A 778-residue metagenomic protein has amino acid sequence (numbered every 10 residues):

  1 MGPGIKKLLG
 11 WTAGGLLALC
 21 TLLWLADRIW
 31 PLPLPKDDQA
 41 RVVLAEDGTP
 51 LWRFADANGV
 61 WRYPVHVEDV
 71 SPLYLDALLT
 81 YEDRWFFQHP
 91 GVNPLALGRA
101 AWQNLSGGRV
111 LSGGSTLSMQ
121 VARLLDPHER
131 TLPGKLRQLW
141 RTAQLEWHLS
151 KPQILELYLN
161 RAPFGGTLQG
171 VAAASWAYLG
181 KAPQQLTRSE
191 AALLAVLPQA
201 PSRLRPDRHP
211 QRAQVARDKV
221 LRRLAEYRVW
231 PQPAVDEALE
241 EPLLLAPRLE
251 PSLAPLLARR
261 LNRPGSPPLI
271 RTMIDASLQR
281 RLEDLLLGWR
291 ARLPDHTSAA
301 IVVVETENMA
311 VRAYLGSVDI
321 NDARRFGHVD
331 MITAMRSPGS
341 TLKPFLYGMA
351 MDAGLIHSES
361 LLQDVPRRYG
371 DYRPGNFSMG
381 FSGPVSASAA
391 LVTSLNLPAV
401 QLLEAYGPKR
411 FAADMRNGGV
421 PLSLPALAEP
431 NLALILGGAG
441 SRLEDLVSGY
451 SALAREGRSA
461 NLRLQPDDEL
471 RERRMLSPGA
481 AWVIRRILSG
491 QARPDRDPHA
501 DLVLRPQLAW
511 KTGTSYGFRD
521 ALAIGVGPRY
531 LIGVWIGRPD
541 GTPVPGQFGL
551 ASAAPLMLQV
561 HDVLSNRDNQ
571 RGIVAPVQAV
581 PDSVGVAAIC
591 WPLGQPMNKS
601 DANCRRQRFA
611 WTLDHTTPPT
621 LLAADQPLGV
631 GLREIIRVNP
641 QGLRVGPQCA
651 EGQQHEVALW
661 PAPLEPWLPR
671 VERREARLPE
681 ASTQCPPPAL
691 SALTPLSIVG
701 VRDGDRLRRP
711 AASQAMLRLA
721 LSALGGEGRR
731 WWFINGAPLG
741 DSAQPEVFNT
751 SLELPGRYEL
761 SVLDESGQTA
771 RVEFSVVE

Functional and structural regions predicted by a protein language model:
G2-D295, T306-R312, S317, V365 (+2 more regions): Juxtamembrane regions of bacterial inner-membrane/periplasmic proteins, predominantly the peptidoglycan biogenesis
P3-K6, A13, L508-E778: Soluble, non-transmembrane domains of envelope/secretory-pathway proteins that act on or interact with carbohydrate
T49-Y63, Q169, A173, S202-P206 (+9 more regions): Short pre-catalytic segments that frame enzyme active sites
V70-E82, Y158, E190-Q199, V220 (+7 more regions): Active-site-proximal alpha-helical segments within enzyme catalytic domains
S106-R130, Q184, P247-N262, I356-F411 (+1 more regions): Conserved catalytic neighborhood of penicillin-recognizing serine enzymes
T116-Q120, L193, V302-V303, R312-Y314 (+5 more regions): Structural recognition of the beta-strand scaffold that forms the well-ordered cores of secreted hydrolase catalytic
T142, D207, A213, P242-L243 (+4 more regions): Active-site-proximal helix/loop microenvironment of the serine DD-peptidase/beta-lactamase transpeptidase fold
R281-A300, T306, D497-G525: Flexible, glycine/threonine-enriched loop-and-boundary segments that flank and lead into catalytic domains of large
